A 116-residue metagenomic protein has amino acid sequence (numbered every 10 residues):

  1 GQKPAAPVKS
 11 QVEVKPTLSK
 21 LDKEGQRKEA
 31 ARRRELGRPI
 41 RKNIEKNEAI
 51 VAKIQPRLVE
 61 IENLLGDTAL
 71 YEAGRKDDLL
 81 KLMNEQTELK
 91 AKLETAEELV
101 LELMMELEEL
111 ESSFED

Functional and structural regions predicted by a protein language model:
G1-D116: Charged, heptad-repeat coiled-coil alpha-helices that serve as long linker/dimerization "arms" in large NTP-dependent
